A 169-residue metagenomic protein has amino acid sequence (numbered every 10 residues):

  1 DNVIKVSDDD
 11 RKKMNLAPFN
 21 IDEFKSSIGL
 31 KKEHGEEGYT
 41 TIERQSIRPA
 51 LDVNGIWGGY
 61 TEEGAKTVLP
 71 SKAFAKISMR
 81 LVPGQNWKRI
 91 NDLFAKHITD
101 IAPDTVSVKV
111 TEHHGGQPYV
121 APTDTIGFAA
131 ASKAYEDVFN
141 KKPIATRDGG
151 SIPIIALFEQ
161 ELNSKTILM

Functional and structural regions predicted by a protein language model:
D1-K5, P103-K109: Flexible, glycine/charged-enriched surface loops at secondary-structure junctions
D1-Q85: Midchain, well-structured core segments that form catalytic/ion-binding scaffolds
D9-F19, P118-G127, A156-E161: Short glycine/threonine-rich loop-to-helix capping motif typified by GTGT followed within a few residues by an Asp-Pro
I47, A65-A73, I126-A129, D137 (+1 more regions): Zn-dependent metallopeptidase/amidohydrolase metal-coordination segment
P49-A50, I101-V106, E136-K141: Short secondary-structure junctions
V53, S107-V110, P143-A145: Generic structural signal for residues in well-ordered beta-strands
M79-V82, K109-D124: A short beta-alpha structural unit
I90-I98: Short amphipathic alpha-helices in soluble, non-transmembrane regions that often serve as interface/regulatory elements
